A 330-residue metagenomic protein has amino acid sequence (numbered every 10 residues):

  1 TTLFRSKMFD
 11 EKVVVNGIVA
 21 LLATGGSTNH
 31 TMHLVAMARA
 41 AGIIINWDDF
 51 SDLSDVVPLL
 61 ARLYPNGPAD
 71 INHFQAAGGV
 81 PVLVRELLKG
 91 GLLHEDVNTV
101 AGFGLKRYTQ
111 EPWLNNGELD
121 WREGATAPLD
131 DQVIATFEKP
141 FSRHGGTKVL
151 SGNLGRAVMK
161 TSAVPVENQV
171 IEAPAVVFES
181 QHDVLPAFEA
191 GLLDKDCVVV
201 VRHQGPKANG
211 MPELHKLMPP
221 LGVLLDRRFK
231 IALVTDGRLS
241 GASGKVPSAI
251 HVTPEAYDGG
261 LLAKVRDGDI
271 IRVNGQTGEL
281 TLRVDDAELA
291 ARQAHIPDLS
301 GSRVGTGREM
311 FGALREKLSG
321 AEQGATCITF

Functional and structural regions predicted by a protein language model:
T1-F330: Catalytic or ion-coupling anion/metal-binding cores of large enzyme and transporter domains
